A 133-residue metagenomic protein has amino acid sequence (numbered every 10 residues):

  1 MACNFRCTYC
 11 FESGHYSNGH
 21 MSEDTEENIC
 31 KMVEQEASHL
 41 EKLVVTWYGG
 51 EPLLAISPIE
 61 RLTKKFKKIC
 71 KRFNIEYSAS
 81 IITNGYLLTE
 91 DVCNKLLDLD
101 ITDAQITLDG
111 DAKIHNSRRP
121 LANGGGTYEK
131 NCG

Functional and structural regions predicted by a protein language model:
M1-D24: Canonical Radical SAM [4Fe-4S] cluster-binding loop centered on the CxxxCxxC motif and its immediate flanking residues
C30-T46, A55-G133: Radical SAM/AdoMet-radical enzyme domain recognition
G49-G50: Short acidic donor-binding/metal-coordinating loop in glycosyltransferase active sites
